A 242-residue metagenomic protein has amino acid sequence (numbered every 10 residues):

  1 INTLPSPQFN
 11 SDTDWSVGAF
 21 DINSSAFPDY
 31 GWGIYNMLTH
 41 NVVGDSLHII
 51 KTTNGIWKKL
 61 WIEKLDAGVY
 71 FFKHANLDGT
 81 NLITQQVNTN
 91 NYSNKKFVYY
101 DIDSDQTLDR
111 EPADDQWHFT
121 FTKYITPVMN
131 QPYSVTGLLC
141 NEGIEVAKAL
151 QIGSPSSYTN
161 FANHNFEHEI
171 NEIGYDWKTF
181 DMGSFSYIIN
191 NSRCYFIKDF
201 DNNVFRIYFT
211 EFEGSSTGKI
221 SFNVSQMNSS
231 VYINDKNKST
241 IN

Functional and structural regions predicted by a protein language model:
I1-S229: Surface-exposed, beta-sheet-biased, low-hydrophobicity segments with strongly acidic/polar composition
M227-I241: Residue-level detector of functionally pivotal "anchor" positions at catalytic/ligand-binding pockets or at interdomain
